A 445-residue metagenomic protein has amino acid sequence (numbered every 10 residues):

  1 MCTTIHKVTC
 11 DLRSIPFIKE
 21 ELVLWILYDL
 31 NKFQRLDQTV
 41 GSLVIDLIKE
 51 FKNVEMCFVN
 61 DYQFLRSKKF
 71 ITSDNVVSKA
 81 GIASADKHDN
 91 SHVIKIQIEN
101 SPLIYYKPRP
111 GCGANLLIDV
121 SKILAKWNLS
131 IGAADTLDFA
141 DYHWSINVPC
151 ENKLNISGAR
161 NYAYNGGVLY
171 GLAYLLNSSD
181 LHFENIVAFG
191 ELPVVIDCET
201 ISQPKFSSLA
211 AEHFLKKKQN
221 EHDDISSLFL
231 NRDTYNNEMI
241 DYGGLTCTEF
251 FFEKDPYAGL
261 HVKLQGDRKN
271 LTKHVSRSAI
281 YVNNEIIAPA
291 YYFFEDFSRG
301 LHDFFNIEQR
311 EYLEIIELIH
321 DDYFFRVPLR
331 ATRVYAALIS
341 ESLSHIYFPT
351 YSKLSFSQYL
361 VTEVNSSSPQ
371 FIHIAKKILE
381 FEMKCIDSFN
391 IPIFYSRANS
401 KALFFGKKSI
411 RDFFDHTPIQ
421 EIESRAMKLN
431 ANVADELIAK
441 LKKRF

Functional and structural regions predicted by a protein language model:
C2-I5, T9-L22, I26-N31, G41-I48 (+2 more regions): C-terminal catalytic region of ATP-dependent kinase domains
T4-S178, L192, I422, L437-F445: Conserved ATP-binding subdomain of kinase catalytic cores across diverse folds
E184-I186: Hydrophobic residue at the +6 position relative to the catalytic HRD Asp in the kinase catalytic loop
A188-G190: Activation-loop N-terminal segment of eukaryotic-like protein kinases
